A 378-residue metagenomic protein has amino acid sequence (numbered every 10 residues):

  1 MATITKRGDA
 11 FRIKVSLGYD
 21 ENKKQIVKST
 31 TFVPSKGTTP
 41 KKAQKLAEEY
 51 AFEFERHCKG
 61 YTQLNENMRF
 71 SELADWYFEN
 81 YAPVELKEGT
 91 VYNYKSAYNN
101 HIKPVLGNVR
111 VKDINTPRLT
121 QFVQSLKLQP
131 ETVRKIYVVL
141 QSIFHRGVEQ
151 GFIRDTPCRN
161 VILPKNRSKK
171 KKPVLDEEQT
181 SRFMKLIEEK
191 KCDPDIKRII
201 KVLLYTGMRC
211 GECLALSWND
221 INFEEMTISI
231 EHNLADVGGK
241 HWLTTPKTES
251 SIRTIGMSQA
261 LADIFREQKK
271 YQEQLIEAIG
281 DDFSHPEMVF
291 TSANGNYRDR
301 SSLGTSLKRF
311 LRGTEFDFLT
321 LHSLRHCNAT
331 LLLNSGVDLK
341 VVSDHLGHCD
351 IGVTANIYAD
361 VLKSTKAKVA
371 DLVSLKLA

Functional and structural regions predicted by a protein language model:
T3, L17, K36-A43, E66 (+6 more regions): N-terminal core-binding DNA-recognition domain of tyrosine site-specific recombinases/integrases
R7, R12-K14, N160, Q179 (+2 more regions): Conserved tyrosine-mediated DNA breakage-rejoining catalytic core shared by Y-recombinases
R7-A10, L17-K112, P117, Q268-H285 (+1 more regions): N-terminal DNA-binding module of tyrosine recombinases/phage integrases
K28-T39, K169, E225-S229, T245-E267 (+1 more regions): C-terminal catalytic core of Y-nucleophile DNA break-rejoin enzymes
P130, K185-I196, T206, I255 (+3 more regions): Short, basic (Lys/Arg/His-rich) helix/loop patches that form interaction surfaces in the mid-to-C-terminal regions
P130, R134-I136, E149, I153-L216 (+4 more regions): Basic, Lys/Arg- and aromatic-enriched nucleic-acid-binding interface segment
V174, L234, L346-D371: Catalytic-site neighborhood detector that most strongly recognizes the C-terminal catalytic loop/helix of tyrosine
A215-I221, S343-C349, A359: A short, basic/aromatic helix-end/turn motif that makes direct DNA contacts
